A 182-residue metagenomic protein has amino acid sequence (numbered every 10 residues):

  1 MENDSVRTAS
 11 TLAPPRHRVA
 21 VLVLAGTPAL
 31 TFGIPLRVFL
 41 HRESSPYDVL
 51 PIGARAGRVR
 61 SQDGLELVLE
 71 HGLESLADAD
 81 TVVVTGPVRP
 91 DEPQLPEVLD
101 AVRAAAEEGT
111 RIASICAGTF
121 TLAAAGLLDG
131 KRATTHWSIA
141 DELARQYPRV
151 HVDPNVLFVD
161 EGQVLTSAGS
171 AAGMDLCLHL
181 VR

Functional and structural regions predicted by a protein language model:
M1-I112, F120-A124, P154: Extended, subdomain-level signal for the structured scaffold at the beginning of enzyme domains
L30, I34, E97, S138 (+1 more regions): Conserved active-site and cofactor/substrate-binding residues in soluble primary-metabolism enzymes
G33-L36, L40, R103, A144 (+2 more regions): Predominant activation on well-ordered alpha-helical scaffold segments within soluble catalytic domains
I112-A113, T134, D153, L165: Structural detector of well-ordered beta-strand residues that form the stable sheet scaffold of enzyme domains
F120-L128, V159, M174-D175: Acidic/polar active-site rim loop that often engages polyanionic ligands
L128-L157: A conserved active-site-flanking secondary-structure segment within enzyme catalytic domains
L157-R182: Conserved anion/nucleotide-ligand pocket segment
